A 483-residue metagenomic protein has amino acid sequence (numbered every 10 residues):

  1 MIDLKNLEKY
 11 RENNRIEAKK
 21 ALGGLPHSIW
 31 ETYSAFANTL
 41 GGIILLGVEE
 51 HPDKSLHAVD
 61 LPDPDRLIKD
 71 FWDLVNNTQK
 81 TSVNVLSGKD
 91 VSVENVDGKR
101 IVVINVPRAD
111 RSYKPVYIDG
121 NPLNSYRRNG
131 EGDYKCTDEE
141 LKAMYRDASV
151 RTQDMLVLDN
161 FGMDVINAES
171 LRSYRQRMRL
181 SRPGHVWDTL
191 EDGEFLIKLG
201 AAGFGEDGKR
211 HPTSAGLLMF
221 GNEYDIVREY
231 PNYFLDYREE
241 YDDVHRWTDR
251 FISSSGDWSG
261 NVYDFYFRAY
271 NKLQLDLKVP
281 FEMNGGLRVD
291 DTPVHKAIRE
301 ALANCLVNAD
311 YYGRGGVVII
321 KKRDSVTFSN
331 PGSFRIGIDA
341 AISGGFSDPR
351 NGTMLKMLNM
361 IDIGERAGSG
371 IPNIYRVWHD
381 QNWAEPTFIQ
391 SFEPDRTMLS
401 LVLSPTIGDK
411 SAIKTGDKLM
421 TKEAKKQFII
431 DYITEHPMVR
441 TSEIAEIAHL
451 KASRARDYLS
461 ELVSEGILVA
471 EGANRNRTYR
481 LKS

Functional and structural regions predicted by a protein language model:
M1-H295, E300-I407, T441, L450 (+1 more regions): Conserved N-terminal catalytic/coupling substructures associated with nucleotide/phosphate chemistry
K418-L419, K451: Short coil turns linking two alpha-helices in DNA-binding domains
T421-V439: Short amphipathic alpha-helical interface segments
K422-E423, A473-S483: Short, cationic-aromatic polyanion-contact patches
A445: The alpha-helix within a helix-turn-helix
V463-A473: A short, conserved structural fragment
